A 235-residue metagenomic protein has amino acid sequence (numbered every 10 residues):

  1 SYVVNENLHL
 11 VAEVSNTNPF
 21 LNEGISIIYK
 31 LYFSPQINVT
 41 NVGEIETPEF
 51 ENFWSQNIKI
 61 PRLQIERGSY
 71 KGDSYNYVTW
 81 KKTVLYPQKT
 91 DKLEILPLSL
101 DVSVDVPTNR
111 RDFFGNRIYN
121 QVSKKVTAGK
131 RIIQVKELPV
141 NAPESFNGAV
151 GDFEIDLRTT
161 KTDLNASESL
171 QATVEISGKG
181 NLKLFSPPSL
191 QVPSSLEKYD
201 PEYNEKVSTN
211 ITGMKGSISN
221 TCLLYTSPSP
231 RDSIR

Functional and structural regions predicted by a protein language model:
S1-S227, R231, R235: Surface-exposed interaction/ligand-binding surfaces
